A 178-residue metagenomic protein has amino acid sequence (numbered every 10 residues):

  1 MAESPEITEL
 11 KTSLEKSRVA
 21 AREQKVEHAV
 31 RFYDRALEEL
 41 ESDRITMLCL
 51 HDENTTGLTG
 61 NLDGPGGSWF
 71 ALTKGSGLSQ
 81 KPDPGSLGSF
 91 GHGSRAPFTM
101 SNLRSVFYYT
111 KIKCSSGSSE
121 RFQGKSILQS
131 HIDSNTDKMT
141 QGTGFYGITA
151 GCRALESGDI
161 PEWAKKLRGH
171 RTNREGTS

Functional and structural regions predicted by a protein language model:
M1-E15, G169-S178: C-terminal effector/catalytic modules and regulatory tails appended to multi-domain proteins
E3-L10, S17-K25, G60-P65, C152-W163: Phosphate/oxyanion-binding active-site loops and adjacent basic polyanion-contact surfaces
I7-E9, V106-A154: Flexible phosphate/Mg2+-sensing switch loops adjacent to catalytic phosphate-binding sites
K11-K16, G67-L72, I127-Q129: Short, low-complexity, polar/charged sequence segments that are solvent-exposed and flexible
V19-R31, Q141-G151: Charged, glycine/proline-rich intrinsically disordered loops and linkers
A21, G57, H170-R174: Short secondary-structure junctions and interdomain/linker hinges
R22-G117: Flexible ATP-lid and adjacent glycine-rich G1/G2 motifs of the Bergerat
T136-Q141, A150-S178: N-terminal assembly/transducer modules of large multi-domain enzymes, emphasizing dimerization/partner-binding
